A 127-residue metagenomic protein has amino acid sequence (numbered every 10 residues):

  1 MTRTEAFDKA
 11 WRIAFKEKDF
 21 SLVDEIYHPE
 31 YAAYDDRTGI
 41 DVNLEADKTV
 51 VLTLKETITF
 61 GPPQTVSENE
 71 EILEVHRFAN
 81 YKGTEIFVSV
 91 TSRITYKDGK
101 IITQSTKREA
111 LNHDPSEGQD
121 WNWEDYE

Functional and structural regions predicted by a protein language model:
M1-E127: C-terminal and inter-domain tail/linker signature
